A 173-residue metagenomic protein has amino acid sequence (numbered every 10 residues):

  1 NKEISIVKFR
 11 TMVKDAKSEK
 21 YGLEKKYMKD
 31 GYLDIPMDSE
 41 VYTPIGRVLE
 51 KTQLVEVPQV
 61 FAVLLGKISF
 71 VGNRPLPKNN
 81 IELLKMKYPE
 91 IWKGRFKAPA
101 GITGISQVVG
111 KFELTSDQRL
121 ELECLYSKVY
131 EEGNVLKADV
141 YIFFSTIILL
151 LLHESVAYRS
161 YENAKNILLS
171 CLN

Functional and structural regions predicted by a protein language model:
K2-N173: Conserved small/aromatic sequence motifs within transmembrane helices
